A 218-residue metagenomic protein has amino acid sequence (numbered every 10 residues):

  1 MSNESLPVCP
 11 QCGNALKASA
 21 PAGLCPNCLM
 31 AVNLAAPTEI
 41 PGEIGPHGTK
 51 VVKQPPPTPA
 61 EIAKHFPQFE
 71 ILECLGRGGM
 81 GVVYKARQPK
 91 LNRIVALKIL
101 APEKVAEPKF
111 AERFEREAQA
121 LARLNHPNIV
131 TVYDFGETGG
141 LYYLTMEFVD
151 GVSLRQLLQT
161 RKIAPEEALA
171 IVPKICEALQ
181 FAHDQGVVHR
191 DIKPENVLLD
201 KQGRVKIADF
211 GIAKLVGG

Functional and structural regions predicted by a protein language model:
M1-A36, G48-G218: Conserved ATP-binding/catalytic core of the eukaryotic-like protein kinase fold, especially serine/threonine kinases
P41-E43: Eukaryotic acidic, serine/proline-rich intrinsically disordered low-complexity regions that function as flexible
